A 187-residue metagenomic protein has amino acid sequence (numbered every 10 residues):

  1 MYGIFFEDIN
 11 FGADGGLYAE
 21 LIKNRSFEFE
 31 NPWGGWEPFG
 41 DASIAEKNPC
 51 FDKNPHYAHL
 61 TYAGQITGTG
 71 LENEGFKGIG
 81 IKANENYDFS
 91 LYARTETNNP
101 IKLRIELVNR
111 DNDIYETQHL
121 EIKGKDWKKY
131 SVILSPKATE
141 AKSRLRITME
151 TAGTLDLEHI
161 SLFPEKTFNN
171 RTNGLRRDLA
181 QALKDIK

Functional and structural regions predicted by a protein language model:
M1-I186: Extracellular and organelle-lumenal recognition/adhesion modules and their flexible linkers in secreted
